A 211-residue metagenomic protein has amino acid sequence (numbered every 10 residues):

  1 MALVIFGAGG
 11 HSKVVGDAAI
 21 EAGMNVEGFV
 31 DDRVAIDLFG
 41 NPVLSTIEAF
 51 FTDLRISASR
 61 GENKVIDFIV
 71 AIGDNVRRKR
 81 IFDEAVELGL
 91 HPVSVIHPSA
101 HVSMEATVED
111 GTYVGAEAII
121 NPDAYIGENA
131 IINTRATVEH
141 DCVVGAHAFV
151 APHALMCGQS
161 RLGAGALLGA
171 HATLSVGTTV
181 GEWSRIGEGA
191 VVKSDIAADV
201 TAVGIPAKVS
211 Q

Functional and structural regions predicted by a protein language model:
M1-N41, I47-L54, A58: Hydrophobic, well-ordered beta-alpha structural blocks that scaffold small-molecule cofactor pockets
G7, I69-G73, G158, V176: Small/polar loops that bind or transfer phosphate-bearing groups
H11, G73-N75, K208: Short glycine-rich anion-binding loops that position phosphate/pyrophosphate groups of nucleotides and phosphorylated
S12, R78-F82, V93, V108 (+1 more regions): A general structural signal for well-ordered alpha-helical segments in protein cores
G16-A19, R80-E84, I126, A198: Short amphipathic alpha-helical segments
E27, I66-D67, D110: Conserved acidic residues
A35-H101: Phosphate-bearing ligand-interacting subdomains that bind or position ATP/ADP/UDP/GDP/NAD(P) or nucleotide-linked
S94-S210: Structural signal for interior beta-strand "rungs" in well-ordered beta-sheet cores of soluble enzyme domains
